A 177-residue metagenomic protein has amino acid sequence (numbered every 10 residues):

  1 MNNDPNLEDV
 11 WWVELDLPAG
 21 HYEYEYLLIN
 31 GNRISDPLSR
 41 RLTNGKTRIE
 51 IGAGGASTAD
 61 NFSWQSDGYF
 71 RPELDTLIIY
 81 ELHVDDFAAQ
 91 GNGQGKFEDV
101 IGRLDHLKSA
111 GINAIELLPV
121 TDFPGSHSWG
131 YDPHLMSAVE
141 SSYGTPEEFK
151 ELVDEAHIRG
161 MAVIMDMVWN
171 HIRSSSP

Functional and structural regions predicted by a protein language model:
D4-E81, D86-N92, D99: The feature marks proteins involved in alpha-glucan
N44-K46, D67-L74, H83-P177: Substrate-binding/active-site clefts of carbohydrate-active enzymes
